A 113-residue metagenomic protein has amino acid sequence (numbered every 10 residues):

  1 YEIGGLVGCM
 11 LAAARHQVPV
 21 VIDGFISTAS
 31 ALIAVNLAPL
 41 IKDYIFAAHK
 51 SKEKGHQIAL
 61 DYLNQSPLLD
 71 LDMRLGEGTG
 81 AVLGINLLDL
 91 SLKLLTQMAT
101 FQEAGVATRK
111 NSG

Functional and structural regions predicted by a protein language model:
Y1-G113: N-terminal loops that bind phosphate or other acidic moieties and the adjacent beta-alpha structural core
